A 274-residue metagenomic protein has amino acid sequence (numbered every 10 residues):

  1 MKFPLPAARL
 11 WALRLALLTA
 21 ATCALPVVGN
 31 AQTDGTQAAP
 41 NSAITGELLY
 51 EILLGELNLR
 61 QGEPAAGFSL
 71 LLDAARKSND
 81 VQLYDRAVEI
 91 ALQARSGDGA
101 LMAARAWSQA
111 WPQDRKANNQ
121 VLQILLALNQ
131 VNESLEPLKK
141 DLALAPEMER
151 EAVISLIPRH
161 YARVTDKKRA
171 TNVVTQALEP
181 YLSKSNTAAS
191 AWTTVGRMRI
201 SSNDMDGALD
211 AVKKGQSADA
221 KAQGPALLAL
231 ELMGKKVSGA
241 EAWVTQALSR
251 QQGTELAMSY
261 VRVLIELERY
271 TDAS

Functional and structural regions predicted by a protein language model:
M1-K2, G97: Compositionally biased, intrinsically disordered low-complexity regions used as flexible
K2-A16: Bacterial N-terminal signal peptides that target proteins for export
R14-P26: Bacterial N-terminal signal peptides
G29-T33: Boundary at the C-terminal end of the N-terminal hydrophobic targeting segment
D34-A38: Intrinsically disordered, low-complexity serine/threonine-rich repeat tracts
A39-R60, S69-S274: Alpha-solenoid helical repeat scaffolds
P64: ATP phosphate-binding glycine-rich loop
